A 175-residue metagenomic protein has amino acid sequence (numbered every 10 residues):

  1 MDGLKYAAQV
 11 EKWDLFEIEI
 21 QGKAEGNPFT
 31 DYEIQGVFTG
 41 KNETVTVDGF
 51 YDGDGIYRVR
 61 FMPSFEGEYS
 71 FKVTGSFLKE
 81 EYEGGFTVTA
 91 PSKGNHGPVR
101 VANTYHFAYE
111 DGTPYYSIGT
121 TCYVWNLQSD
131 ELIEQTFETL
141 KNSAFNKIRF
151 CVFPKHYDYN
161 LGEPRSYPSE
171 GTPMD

Functional and structural regions predicted by a protein language model:
M1-A7: Short, compositionally biased P/S/T/A/G/V-rich stretches that sit at domain boundaries
G3, P91-K93: N-terminal hydrophobic targeting/anchoring segments and the immediately downstream early-domain regions of hydrolases
A8-E11, E17, K23, K41 (+3 more regions): Substrate-binding clefts and catalytic carboxylate motifs of secreted carbohydrate-active enzymes
K12-E17, G22, P28-Q35, V45-P91: Ligand-binding face of N-terminal immunoglobulin V-set domains in extracellular IgSF glycoproteins
G26-N27, E131: Residue-level detector of secondary-structure boundary/capping sites
V45-R60, E68-S70, K79, N95-D175: Active-site-adjacent substrate/metal-binding segments within catalytic domains of carbohydrate-active enzymes
